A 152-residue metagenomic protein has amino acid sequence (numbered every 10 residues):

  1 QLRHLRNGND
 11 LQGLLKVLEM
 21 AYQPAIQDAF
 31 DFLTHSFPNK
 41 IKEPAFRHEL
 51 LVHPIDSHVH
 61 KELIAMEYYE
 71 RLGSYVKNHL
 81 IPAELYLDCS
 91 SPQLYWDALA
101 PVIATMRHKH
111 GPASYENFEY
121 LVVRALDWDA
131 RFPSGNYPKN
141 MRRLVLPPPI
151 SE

Functional and structural regions predicted by a protein language model:
Q1-F46: Membrane-proximal alpha-helical anchors
L5-G8, Q12, V52-L63: Short, solvent-exposed segments of well-ordered alpha helices
A45-H53: Short, charged, low-complexity loops and linkers
I55-E152: An amphipathic alpha-helical interaction surface
